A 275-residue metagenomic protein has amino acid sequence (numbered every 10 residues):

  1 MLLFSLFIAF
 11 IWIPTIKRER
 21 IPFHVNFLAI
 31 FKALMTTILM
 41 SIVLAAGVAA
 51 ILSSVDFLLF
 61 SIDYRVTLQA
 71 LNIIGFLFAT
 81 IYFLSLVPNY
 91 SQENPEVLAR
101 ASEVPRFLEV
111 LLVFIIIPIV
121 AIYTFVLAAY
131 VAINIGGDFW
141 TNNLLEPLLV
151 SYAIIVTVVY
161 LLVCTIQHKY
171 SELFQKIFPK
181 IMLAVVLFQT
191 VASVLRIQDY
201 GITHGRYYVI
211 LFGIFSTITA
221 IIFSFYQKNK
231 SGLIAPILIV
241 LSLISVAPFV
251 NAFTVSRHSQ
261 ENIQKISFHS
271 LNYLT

Functional and structural regions predicted by a protein language model:
M1, F57-L71, Y130-L148, S193-Y208: Membrane-helix interface and helix-disruption motif detector
M1-V110: Membrane-interface helix-loop-helix junctions at boundaries between adjacent transmembrane segments
L2-I11, F78-T80, E146-Y160, M182-F188 (+1 more regions): Generic alpha-helical transmembrane segments
V25, A29-I42, L108-I116, N142-L148 (+3 more regions): Membrane-interfacial loop-to-transmembrane alpha-helix junctions, especially the N-terminal start
A46-S53, Y123-A128, A184-I197, A247-H258: Hydrophobic alpha-helical transmembrane segments in multi-pass integral membrane proteins
I154, F174-Y226: Membrane-embedded alpha-helical segments of integral membrane proteins
N229-A252: Internal/C-terminal transmembrane anchor helices
A247-T275: Membrane-interface segments at or immediately adjacent to transmembrane helices that form the boundary between
